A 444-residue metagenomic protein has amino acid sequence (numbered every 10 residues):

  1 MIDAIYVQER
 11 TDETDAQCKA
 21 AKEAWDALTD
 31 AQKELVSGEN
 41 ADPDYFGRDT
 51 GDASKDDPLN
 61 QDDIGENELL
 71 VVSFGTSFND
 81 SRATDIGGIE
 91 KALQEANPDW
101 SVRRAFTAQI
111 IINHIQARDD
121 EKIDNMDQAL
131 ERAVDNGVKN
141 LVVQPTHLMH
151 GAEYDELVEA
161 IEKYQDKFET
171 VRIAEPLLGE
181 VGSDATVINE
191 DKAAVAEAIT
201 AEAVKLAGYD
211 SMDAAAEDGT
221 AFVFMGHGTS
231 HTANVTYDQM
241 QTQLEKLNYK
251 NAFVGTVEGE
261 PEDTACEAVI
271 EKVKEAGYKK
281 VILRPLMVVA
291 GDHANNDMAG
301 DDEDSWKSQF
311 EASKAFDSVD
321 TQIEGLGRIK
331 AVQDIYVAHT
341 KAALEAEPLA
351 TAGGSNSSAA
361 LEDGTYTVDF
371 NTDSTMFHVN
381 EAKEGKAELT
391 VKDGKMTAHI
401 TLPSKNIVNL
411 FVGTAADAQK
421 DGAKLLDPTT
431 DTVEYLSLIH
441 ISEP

Functional and structural regions predicted by a protein language model:
M1-D49: Beta-rich interaction/scaffold domains
Y45-I282, M287-S355: Extended amphipathic ligand-handling, pore-lining, and cofactor/metal-binding catalytic surfaces
S357-A387: Transition segment at domain starts
V379-E384, E388-A398, L402: Short, surface-exposed binding/anchoring microloops in extracellular/periplasmic proteins
P403-I407: Short proline/glycine-enriched turn/loop motifs at strand-loop junctions of beta-rich domains
V408-A418: Short, surface-exposed beta-strand/strand-loop-strand elements in extracellular ectodomains
A416-Y435: Solvent-exposed beta-strand/loop surfaces of large extracellular or lumenal domains
I439-P444: Residue-level detector of conserved catalytic or cofactor/ligand-binding positions in enzyme active sites
